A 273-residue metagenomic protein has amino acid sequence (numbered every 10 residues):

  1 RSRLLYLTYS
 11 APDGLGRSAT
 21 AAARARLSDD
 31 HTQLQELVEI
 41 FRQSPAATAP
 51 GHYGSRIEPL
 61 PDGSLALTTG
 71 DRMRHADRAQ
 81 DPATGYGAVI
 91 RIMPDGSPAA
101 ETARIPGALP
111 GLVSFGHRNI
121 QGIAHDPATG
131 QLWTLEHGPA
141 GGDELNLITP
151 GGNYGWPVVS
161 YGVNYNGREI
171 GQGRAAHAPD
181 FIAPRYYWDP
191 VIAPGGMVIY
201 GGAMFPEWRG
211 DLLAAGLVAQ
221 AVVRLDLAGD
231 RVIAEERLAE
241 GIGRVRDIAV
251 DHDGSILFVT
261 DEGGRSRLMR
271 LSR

Functional and structural regions predicted by a protein language model:
R1-A76, G122-H125, G130-G138, P190-A228 (+1 more regions): Acidic, Gly/Ser/Thr-rich repeat motifs that build Ca2+-stabilized beta-propeller blades
A25-T48, P82-G122, Q172-D189, L227-G241: Blade-edge beta-strand/turn elements of extracellular beta-propeller and related beta-sheet repeat scaffolds
T84, V89, L145, Y154-G155: Glycine- and acidic-residue-enriched helix-capping/beta->alpha junction motif
P98-E101, L132-L135, N153-V159: Acidic/polar loop patches that form or flank catalytic/metal-binding clefts of enzymes that bind anionic ligands
L109-T149: Repeat-solenoid scaffold signature
G130, P139-G141, G152-N153, Y161-N164 (+1 more regions): Short, catalytically relevant binding-site loops at active-site mouths
N146-H177: Mobile, glycine-enriched helix-loop/loop "lid" segments at the mouths of ligand-binding/catalytic clefts that gate
V245-D247: Repeated scaffold domains used in trafficking and secretory/extracellular systems, primarily beta-propellers
